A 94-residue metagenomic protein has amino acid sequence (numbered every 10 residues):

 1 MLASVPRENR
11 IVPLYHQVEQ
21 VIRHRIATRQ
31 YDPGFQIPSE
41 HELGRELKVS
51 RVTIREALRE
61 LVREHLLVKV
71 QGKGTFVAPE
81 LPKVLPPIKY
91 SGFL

Functional and structural regions predicted by a protein language model:
M1-V49, R59, L81-I88: Extreme N-terminal segment that seeds HTH/winged-HTH DNA-binding domains in transcriptional regulators
Q30-Y31, F35, R63-G72, A78: Beta-hairpin "wing" of winged helix-turn-helix
T53: Residues in the helix-turn-helix
E56: DNA-binding alpha-helical recognition surfaces that contact promoter or target DNA
Y90-L94: Helix-turn-helix/homeodomain-like alpha-helical modules used for DNA recognition and transcription-factor dimerization
